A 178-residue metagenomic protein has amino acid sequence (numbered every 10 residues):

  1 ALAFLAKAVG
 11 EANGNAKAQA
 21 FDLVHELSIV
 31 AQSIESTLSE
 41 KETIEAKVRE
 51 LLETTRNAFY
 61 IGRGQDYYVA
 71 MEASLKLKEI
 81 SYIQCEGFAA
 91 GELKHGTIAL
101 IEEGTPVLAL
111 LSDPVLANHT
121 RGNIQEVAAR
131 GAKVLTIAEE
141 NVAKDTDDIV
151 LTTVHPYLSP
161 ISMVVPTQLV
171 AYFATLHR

Functional and structural regions predicted by a protein language model:
A1-A31, T105-R178: Phosphate-moiety recognition in structured ligand-binding domains
A1-P106, R178: Active-site phosphate/pyrophosphate-binding segments
